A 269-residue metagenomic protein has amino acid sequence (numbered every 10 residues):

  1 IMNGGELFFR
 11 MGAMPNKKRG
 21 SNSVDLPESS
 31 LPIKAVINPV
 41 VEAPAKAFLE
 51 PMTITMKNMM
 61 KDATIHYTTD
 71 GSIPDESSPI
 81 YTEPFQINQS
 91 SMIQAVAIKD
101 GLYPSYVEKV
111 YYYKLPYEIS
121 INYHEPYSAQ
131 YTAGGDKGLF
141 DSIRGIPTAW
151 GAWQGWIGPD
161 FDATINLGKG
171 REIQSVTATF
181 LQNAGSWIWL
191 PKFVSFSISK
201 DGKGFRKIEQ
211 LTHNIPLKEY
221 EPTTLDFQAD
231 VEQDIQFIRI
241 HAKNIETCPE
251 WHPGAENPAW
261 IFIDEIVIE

Functional and structural regions predicted by a protein language model:
I1-P15, I146-E209, E221-E269: Aromatic, loop-rich ligand-recognition surfaces of beta-strand-rich domains
G5-D162, L181: Short, compositionally stereotyped local motifs that mark structural "simplifiers"
K57, T68-D70, D75, S197 (+2 more regions): Residue-level detector of conserved, well-ordered beta-strand and adjacent loop positions that form binding/recognition
I87, N214-E221: Short proline/glycine- and polar residue-rich coil/turn motifs
E125-A129, L211-T212, A255-N257: Short intrinsically disordered coil segments
